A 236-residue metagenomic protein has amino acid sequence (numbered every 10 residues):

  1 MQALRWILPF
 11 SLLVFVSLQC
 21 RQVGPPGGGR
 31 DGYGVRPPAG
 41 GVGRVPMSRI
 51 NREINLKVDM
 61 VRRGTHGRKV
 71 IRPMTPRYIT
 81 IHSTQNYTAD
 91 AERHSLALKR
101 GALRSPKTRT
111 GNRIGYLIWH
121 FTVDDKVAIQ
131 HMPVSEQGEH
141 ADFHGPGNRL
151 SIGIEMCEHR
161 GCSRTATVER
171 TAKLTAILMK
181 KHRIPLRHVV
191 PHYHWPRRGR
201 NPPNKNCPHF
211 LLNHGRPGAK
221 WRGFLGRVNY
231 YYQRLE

Functional and structural regions predicted by a protein language model:
M1-L8: Bacterial N-terminal signal peptides that target proteins for export
L8-S17: Bacterial N-terminal signal peptides
C20-F143, G147: N-terminal catalytic cores of peptidoglycan-degrading enzymes
C20-L56, R160-E236: Basic/polar, cationic surfaces and motifs that engage anionic cell-wall and phosphate/carboxylate ligands
G67-R68, I118, A141, E155-T165 (+1 more regions): Second-shell loop/turn segments in exported
T80, H120, G153-E155, V190: Soluble periplasmic/extracytoplasmic beta-strand elements of cell-envelope proteins
T84-Q85, V134, G145-G161, K180: Cell-envelope and extracellular/periplasmic
